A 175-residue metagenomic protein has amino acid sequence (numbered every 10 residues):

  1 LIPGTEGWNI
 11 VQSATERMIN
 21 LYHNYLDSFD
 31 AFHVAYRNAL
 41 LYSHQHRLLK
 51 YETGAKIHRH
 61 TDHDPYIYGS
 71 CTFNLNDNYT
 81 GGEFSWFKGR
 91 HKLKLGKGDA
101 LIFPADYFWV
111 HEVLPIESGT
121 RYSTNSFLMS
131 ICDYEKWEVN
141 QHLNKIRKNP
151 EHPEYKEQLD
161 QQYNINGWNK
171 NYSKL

Functional and structural regions predicted by a protein language model:
L1-A39, V139-E154, N164-L175: Non-heme Fe(II)/2-oxoglutarate
W8, Q12-T15, Y68, K94 (+2 more regions): Generic preference for well-ordered alpha-helical elements
A31-F32, G54-H60, G82, V110-V113: A short, acidic/glycine-rich surface segment
V34-L41, H46-K50: Acidic, glycine-rich loop-and-strand cores that form catalytic or ligand-binding grooves in diverse globular domains
Y36-N38, R59-H63, H91, V113-P115: Beta-strand elements of modular eukaryotic interaction domains
L40, H63-G69, I116-T120: A generic structural micro-feature
L48-T53, H63-T80, S126-I131: Short, conserved beta-strand element in jelly-roll/cupin
T80-L175: Catalytic core of Fe(II)/2-oxoglutarate
